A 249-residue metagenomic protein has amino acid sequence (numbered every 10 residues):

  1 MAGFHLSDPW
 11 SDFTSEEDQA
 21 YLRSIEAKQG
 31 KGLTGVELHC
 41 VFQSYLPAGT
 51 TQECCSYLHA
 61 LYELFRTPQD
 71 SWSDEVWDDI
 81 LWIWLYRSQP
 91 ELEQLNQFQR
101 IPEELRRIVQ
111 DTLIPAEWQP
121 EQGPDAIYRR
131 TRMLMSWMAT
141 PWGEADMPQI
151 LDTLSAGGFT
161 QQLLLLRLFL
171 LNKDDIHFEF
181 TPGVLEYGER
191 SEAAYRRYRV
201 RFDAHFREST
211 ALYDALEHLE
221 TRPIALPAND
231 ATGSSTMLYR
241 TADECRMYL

Functional and structural regions predicted by a protein language model:
M1-A2, K173-L249: Terminal, non-catalytic domain-edge segments
M1-I80: N-terminal domain-start signal
S7, S11, E16-E17, I25 (+7 more regions): Intrinsic disorder/low-complexity signal
Q19, R23, H39, Q43 (+8 more regions): Generic detector of well-ordered alpha-helical segments enriched in charged/polar residues, highlighting helical
L46-Y195, R201-F202, F206: Eukaryote-skewed repeat-based solenoidal scaffolds used as protein-protein interaction platforms, primarily
